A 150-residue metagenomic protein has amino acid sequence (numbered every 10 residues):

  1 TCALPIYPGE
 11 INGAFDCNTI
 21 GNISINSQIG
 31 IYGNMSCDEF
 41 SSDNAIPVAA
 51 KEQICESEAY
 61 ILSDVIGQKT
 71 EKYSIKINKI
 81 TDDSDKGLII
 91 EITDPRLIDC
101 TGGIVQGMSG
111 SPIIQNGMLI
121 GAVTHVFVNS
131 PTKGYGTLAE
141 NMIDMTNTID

Functional and structural regions predicted by a protein language model:
C2-L4: Short, small-residue-biased leader/transition segments that mark boundaries at the very start of proteins
G9-T19, I23, C37: Surface-exposed beta-loop interaction hotspot
I23-N26, G30, N34: Low-complexity, acidic Ser/Thr/Pro-rich "mucin-like" tracts of secreted and single-pass surface proteins
G30, D38-E39, I61: C-terminal amphipathic alpha-helical segment
S36-P47: Charged, amphipathic alpha-helical segments
A45-I89, T93, I104, V123 (+1 more regions): Flexible, gly/ser-rich surface segments that form the specificity/activation loops bordering the active-site cleft
T101-A122: Catalytic nucleophile loop of clan PA
M118-D150: C-terminal subregion of chymotrypsin/trypsin-like serine protease catalytic domains
